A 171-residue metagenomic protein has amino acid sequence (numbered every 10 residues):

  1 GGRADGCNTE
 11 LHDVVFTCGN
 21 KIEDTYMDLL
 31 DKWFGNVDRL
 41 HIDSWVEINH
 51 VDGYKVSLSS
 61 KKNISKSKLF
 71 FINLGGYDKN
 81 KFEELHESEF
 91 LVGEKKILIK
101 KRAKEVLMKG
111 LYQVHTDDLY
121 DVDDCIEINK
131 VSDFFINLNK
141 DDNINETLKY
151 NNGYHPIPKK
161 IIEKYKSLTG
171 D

Functional and structural regions predicted by a protein language model:
G1-E10, N63-E84: Short aromatic-glycine-(Arg/Gly/Cys) micro-motifs in beta-strand/loop hairpins
R3-A4, K21, K55, K95 (+1 more regions): Compositionally biased, intrinsically disordered low-complexity regions
R3-T17, Y26-M27, V37, F82-F90 (+1 more regions): A cross-kingdom feature marking solvent-exposed beta-strand/loop segments within repeated, beta-rich binding/scaffold
N8, I22, I42, N73 (+3 more regions): Domain-level signal for compact, non-enzymatic binding modules
V14, N20, N73-G75, E87-E94 (+1 more regions): A structural feature that tracks compact, well-ordered secondary-structure segments with a strong bias toward
K21-N36, K95-G110: A short, charged, amphipathic alpha-helix used as a generic interaction element across diverse proteins
W33-S67, H86, K109-D171: Short, mixed-charge low-complexity intrinsically disordered segments
